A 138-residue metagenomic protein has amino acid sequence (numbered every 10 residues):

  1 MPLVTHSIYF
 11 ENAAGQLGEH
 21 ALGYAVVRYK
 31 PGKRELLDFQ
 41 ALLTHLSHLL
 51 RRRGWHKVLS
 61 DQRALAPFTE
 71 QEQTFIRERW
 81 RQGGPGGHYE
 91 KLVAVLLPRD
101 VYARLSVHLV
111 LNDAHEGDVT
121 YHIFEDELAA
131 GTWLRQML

Functional and structural regions predicted by a protein language model:
M1-L138: Amphipathic, Lys/Arg-enriched alpha-helical "gate/interface" segment within cytosolic domains that mediates
